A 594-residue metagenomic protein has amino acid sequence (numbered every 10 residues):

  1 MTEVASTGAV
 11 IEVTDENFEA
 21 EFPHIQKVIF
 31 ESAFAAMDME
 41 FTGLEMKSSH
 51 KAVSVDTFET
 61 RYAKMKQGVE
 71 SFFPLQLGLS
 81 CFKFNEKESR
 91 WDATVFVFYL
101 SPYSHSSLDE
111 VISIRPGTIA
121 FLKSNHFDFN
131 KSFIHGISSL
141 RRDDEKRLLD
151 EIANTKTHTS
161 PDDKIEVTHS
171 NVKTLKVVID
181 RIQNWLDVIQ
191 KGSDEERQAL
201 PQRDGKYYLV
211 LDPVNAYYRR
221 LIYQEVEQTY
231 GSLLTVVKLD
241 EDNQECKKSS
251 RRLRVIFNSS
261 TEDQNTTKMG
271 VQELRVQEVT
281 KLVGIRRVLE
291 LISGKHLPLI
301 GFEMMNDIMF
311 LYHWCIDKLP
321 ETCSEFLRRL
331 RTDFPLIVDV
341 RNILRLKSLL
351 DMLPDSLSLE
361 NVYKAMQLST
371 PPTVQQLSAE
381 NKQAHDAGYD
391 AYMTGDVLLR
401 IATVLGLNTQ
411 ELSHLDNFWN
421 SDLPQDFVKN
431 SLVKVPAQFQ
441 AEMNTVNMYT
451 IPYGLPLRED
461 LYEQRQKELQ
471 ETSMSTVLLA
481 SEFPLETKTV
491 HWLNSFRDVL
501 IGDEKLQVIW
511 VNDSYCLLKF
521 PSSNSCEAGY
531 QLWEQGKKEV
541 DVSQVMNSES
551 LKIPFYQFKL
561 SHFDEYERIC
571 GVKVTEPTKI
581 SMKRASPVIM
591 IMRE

Functional and structural regions predicted by a protein language model:
T2-S32: N- or domain-start disorder-to-order transition segments that initiate the globular core
V4-A5, A20-F22, K51, V55-D56 (+1 more regions): Lumenal/extracellular "mature" regions of secretory-pathway glycan-modifying transferases
T14, K47-F58, K64, V69-L461 (+1 more regions): Metal-dependent phosphoesterase core characteristic of DEDDh/y 3'-5' exonuclease domains
A36-D38, I337: Short hydrophobic beta-strand that contains or immediately precedes a catalytic carboxylate
M39-S48: Short acidic, Gly/Ser-rich segments with clustered Asp/Glu that frequently serve as metal-coordination loops in enzyme
Y389, G395-I501, I509-S514, N524-A528 (+3 more regions): Acidic two-metal-ion nuclease catalytic site recognized across multiple nuclease folds, prominently DnaQ/RNase D-T
L517-L518: N-terminal accessory interaction module
V574, T578-E594: Long, low-complexity intrinsically disordered regulatory regions
